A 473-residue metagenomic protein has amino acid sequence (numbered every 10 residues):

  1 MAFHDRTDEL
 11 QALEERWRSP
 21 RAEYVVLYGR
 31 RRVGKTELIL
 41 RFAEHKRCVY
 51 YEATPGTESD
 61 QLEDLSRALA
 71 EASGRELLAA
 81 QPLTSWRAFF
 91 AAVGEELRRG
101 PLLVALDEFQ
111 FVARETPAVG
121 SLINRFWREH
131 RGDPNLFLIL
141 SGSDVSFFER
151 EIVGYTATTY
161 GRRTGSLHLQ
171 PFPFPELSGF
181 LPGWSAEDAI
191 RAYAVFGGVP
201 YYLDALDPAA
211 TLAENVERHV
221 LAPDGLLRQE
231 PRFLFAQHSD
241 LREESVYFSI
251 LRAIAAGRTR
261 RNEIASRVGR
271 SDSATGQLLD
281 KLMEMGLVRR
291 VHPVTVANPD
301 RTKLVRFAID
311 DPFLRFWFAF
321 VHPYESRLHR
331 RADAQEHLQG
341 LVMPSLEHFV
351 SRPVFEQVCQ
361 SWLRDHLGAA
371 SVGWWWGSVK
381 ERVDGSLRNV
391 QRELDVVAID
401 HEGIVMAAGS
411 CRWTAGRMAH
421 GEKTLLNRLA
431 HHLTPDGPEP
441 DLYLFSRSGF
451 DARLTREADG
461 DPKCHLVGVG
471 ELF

Functional and structural regions predicted by a protein language model:
M1-H337: Phosphate-binding site recognition
R301-F473: A cross-kingdom feature that marks ATP-driven nucleic-acid transaction machinery
